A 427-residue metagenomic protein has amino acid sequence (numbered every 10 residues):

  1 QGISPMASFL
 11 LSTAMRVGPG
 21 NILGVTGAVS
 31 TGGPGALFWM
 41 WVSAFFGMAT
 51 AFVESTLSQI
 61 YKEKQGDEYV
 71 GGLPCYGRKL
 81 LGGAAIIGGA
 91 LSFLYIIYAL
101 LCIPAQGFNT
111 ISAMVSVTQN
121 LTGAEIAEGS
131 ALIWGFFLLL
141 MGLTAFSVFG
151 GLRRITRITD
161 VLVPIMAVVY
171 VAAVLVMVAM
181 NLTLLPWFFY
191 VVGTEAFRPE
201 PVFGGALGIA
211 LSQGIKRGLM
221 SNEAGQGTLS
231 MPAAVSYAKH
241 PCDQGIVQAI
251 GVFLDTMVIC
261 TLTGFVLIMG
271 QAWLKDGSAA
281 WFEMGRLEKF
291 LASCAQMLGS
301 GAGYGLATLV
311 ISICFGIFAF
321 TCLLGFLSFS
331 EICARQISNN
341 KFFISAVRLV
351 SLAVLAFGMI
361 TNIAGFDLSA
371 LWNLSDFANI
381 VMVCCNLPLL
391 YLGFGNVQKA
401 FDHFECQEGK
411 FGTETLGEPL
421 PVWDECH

Functional and structural regions predicted by a protein language model:
Q1, S30-D67, I87, D255-C260 (+1 more regions): Extracellular loop-to-transmembrane helix junctions
Q1-I22, K239, C406-H427: Membrane-interface "cap" regions at the ends of multi-pass membrane proteins
Q1-P5, G27-A36, A49-G82, W273-L298 (+2 more regions): Flexible loop linkers connecting adjacent transmembrane helices in multi-pass alpha-helical membrane transporters
T13, S43-D67, L73-P74, R78-F108 (+2 more regions): Helix-loop-helix module between adjacent transmembrane segments
T13-R16, V25-G32, S58-E63, Y95 (+4 more regions): Helix-loop junctions at the membrane interface of multi-pass solute transporters
F52-Y61, G66, L175-V191, P199-V202 (+3 more regions): Extracellular/periplasmic helix-exit of transmembrane alpha-helices
L91, Y95, T110-M114, L132-M180 (+4 more regions): Membrane-interface loop-to-helix entry segments
F342-D402, G409-H427: A generic transmembrane alpha-helix motif of multi-pass inner-membrane proteins
